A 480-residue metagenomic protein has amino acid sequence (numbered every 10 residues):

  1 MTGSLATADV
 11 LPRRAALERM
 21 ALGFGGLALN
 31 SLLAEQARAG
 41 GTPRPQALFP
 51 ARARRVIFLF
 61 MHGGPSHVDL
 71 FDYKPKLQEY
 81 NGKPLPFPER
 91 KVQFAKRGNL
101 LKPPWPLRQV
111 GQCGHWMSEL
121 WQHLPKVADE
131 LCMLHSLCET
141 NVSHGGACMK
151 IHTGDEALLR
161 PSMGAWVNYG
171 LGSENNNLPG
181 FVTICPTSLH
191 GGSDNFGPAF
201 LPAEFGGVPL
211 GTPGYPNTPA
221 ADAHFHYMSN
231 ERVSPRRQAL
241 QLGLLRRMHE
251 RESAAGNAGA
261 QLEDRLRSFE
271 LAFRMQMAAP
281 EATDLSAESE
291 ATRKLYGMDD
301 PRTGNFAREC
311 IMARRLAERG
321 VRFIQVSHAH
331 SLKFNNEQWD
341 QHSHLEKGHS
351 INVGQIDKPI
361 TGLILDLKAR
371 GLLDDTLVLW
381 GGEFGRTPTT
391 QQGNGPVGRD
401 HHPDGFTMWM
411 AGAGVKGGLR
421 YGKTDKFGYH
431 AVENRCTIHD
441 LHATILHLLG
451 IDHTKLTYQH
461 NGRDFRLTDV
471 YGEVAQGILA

Functional and structural regions predicted by a protein language model:
M1-A480: Ligand-binding pockets and gating/stacking loops
